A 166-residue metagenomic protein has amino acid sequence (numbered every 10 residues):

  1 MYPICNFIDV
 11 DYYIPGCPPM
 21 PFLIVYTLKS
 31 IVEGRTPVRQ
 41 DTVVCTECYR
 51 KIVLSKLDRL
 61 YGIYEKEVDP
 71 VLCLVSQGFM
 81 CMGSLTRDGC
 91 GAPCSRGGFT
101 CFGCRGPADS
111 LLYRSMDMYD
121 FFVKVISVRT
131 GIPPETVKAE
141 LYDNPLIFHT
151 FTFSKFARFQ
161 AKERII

Functional and structural regions predicted by a protein language model:
M1-I14, P18-I166: Iron-sulfur (Fe-S) cluster-binding modules
